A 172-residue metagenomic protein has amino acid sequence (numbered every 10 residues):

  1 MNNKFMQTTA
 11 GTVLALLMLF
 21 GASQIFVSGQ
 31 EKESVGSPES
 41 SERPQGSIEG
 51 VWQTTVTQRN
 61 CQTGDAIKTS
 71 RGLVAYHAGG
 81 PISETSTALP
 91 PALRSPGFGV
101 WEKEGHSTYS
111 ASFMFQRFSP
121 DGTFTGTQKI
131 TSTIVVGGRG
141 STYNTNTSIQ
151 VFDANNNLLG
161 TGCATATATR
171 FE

Functional and structural regions predicted by a protein language model:
N2-T12: Bacterial N-terminal signal peptides that target proteins for export
G11-S23: Bacterial N-terminal signal peptides
S23-G36: Signal peptide processing junction and immediate N-terminal pro/mature segment of secreted/exported proteins
S37, S148-E172: Edge beta-strand at a domain terminus
P44-G64, G97-G99: Tryptophan-anchored aromatic micro-motifs
Q45-E49, A75-G79, E102-Y109, T133-Y143 (+1 more regions): A short, structured loop/turn motif at beta-sheet edges
Q53-R59, P81-A88, S110-F118, N146-F152: Generic short beta-strand segments
D65-T108, Q116, T142: N-terminal glycine/threonine-rich, aromatic-flanked beta-hairpin/loop signature
